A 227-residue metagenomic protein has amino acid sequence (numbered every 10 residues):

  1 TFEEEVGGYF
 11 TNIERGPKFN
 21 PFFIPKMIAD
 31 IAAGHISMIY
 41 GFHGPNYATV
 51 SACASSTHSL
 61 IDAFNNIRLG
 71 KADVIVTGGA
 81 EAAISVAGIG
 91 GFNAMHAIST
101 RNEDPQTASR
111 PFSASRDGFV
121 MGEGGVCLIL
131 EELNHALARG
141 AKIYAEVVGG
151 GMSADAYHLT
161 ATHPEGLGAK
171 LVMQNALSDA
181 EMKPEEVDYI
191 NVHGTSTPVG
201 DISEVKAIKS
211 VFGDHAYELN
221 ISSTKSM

Functional and structural regions predicted by a protein language model:
T1-G16, N66-L69, I89-N102, P164-G168 (+1 more regions): A glycine- and small-aliphatic-rich helix-loop capping segment at beta-alpha/alpha-beta transitions that lines
T1-S51, A80-I89, P184-G200: Conserved beta-ketoacyl condensing-enzyme motif
G16-P17, A29, Y40-H43, I67-L69 (+6 more regions): Solvent-exposed alpha-helices and their adjacent loops that cap or buttress functional pockets in soluble metabolic
A32-Y40, P45-E81, F119-A141: Active-site-proximal alpha-helical scaffold in enzymes
I36, S56, A63, F92 (+5 more regions): Conserved small-residue
S59, V172-A180, A207, V211: Stable alpha-helical structural segments in soluble proteins, enriched in small hydrophobic residues
D73-D117, G150-P164, V192-I202, E218-M227: Acyl-CoA/ACP chain-elongation machinery
E103-A180, Y189: Condensing-enzyme catalytic core mediating Claisen C-C bond formation in acyl metabolism
